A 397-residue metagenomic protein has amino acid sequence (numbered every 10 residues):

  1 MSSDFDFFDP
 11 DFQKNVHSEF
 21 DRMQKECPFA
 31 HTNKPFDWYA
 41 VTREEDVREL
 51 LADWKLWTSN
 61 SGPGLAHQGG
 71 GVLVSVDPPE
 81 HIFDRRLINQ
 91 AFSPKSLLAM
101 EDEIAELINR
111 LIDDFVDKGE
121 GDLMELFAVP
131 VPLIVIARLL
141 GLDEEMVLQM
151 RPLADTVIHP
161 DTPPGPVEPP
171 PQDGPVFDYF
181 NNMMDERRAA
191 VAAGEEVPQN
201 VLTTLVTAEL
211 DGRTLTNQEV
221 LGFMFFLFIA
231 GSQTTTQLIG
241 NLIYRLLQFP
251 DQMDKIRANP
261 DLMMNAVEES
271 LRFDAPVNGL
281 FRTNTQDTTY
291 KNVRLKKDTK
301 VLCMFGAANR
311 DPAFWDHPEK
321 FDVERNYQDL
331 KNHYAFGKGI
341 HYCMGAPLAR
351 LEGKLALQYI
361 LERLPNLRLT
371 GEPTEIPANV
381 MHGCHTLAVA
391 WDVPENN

Functional and structural regions predicted by a protein language model:
M1-N397: Cytochrome P450
